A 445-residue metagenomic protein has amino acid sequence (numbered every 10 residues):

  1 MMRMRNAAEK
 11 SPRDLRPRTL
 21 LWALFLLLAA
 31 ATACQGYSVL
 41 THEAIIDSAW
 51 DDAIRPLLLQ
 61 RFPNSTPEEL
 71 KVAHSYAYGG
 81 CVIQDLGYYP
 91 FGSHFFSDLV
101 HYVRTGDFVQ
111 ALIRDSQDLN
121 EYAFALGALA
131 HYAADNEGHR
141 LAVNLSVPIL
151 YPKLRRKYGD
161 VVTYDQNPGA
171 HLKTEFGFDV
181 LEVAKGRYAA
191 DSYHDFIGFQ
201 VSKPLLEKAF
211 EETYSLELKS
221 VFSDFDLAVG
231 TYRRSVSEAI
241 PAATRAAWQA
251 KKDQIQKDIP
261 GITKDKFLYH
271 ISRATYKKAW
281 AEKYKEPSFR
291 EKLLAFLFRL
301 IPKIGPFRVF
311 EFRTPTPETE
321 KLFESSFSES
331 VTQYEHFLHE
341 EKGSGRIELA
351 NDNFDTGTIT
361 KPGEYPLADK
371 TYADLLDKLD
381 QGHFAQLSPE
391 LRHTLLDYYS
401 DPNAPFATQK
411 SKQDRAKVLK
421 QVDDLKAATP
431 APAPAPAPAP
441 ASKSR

Functional and structural regions predicted by a protein language model:
M1-L15: N-terminal secretory signal peptides that target proteins for export/translocation
A7-A8, T19, A433-A439: Ala/Thr-enriched low-complexity intrinsically disordered regions
T19-A30: Bacterial N-terminal signal peptides
C34-A123, N136-K219, A246, A250-Q254 (+3 more regions): N-terminal, motif-rich segments that launch catalysis or mediate targeting to/interaction with membranes, typified by
A128, Y132, N136: Catalytic glutamate of the conserved HExxH
Y132, D226-G230: A short structural micro-motif
V229-A239: Eukaryote-specific, cytoplasm-facing alpha-helical/coiled-coil scaffolding segments in long proteins
